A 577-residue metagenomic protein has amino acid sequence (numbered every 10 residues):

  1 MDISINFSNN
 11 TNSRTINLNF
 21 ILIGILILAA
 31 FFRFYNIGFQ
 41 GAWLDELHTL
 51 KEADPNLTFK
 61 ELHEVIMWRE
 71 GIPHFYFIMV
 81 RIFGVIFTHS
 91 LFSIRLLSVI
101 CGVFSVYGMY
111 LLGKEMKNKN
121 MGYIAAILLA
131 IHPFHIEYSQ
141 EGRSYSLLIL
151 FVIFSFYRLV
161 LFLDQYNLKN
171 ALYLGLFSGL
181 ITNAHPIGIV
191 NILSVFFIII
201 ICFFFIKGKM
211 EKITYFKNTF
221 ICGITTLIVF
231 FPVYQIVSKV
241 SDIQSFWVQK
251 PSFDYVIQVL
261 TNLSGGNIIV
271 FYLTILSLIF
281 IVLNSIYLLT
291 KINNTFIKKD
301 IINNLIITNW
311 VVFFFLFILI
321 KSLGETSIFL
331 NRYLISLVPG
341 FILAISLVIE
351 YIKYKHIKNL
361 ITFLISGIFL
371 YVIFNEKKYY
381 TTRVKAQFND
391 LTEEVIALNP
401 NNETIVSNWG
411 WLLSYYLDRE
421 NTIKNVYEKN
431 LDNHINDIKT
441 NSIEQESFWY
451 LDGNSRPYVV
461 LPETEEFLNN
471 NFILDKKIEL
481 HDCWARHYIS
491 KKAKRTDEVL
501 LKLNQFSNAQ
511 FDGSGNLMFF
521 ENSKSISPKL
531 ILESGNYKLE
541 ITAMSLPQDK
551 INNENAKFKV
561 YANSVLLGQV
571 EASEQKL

Functional and structural regions predicted by a protein language model:
N12-N17, Y110, K114-M116, N167 (+3 more regions): Membrane-interface helix-loop-helix junctions at transmembrane boundaries of multi-pass membrane enzymes, predominantly
I23, I27, L96-M116, F154: Transmembrane-helix motifs of polytopic, lipid-linked glycan transferases
I23-L28, A125, S178, N218-L227 (+4 more regions): Transmembrane alpha-helix segments characteristic of polytopic inner-membrane glycan-assembly/cell-envelope
A29-F31, A125-A126, Y138, N170-P186 (+1 more regions): Membrane-interface alpha helices of multi-pass inner-membrane proteins
E64-V65, E70, I82, F177-F296 (+1 more regions): Transmembrane-lumen/periplasm boundary regions of multi-pass, lipid-linked membrane glycan transferases
E115-N120, S155-Y173, I349: Membrane-interface transmembrane helices that cradle and orient dolichyl/undecaprenyl
S139, L148, V190, L305 (+3 more regions): Hydrophobic/aromatic-rich transmembrane helices and adjacent perimembrane loops
N359-L360, L364-I489: Catalytic lumenal/periplasmic loop and adjoining terminal transmembrane helix of membrane glycan-assembly enzymes
